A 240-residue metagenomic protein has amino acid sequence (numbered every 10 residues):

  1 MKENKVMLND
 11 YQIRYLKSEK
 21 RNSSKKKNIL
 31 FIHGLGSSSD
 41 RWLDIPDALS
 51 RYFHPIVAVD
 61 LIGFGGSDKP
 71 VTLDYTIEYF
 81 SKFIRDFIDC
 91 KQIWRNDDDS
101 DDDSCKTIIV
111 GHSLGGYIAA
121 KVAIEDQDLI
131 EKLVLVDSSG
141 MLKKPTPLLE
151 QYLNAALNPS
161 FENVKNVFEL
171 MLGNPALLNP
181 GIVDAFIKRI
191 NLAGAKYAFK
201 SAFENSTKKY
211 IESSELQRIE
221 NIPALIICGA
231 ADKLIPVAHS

Functional and structural regions predicted by a protein language model:
N9-Y11, L16-E19, A58-V110, I118: Active-site loop/oxyanion-hole signature of alpha/beta-hydrolase fold enzymes
Y11-D68: Conserved HGGG/HGGXW glycine-rich cap/lid loop of the alpha/beta-hydrolase fold
N28, H54-P55, K106-I108, L129-K132 (+1 more regions): Structural signature of beta-strand start/N-cap positions in the alpha/beta core of ABC transporter nucleotide-binding
H33-L35, T107, G111-G116, G229: Conserved alpha/beta-hydrolase "nucleophile elbow" surrounding the catalytic nucleophile
Y117-E125, I130-E162: Flexible "cap/lid" loop of the alpha/beta hydrolase fold
K143-T146, F161-R218: Conserved alpha/beta-hydrolase catalytic His-Asp/Glu region
I219-E220, I226-C228, D232: Short beta-strand/loop motif that positions the catalytic acidic residue of the alpha/beta-hydrolase fold
K233-H239: Conserved alpha/beta-hydrolase "acid-adjacent" motif
